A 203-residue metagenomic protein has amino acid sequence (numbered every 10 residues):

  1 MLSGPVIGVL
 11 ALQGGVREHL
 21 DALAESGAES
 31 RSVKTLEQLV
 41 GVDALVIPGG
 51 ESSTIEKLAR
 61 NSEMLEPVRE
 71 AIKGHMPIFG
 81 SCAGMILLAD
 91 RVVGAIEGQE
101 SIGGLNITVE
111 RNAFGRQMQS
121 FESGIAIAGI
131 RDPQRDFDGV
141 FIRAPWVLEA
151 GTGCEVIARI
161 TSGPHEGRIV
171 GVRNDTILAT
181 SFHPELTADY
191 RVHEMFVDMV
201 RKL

Functional and structural regions predicted by a protein language model:
M1, R111-Q119, S123-L203: Amide-donor transfer/coupling interface in amidating biosynthetic enzymes
M1-N61, E66-K73, Y190-L203: N-terminal beta1-alpha1 cap of cysteine-dependent amidohydrolase-like domains
L2-G4, G41-V42, G74-M76, Q99-E100 (+3 more regions): Short coil/turn connectors at secondary-structure junctions
A11-Q13, K34-L36, N106, A113 (+2 more regions): Residues at the C-termini of beta-strands that transition into short coil/loop
L12, A83, F182: Cofactor-binding loop segments of dinucleotide-utilizing enzymes, especially the Rossmann-like FAD- and NAD(P)+-binding
S30-R31, I78, I177: Hydrophobic anchor at the start of a short beta-strand that flanks the dinucleotide cofactor-binding loop
I47, G80, T180: Redox-cofactor binding/interface segments in oxidoreductases and associated redox assembly factors
S52-G129: Cysteine-nucleophile active-site neighborhood
